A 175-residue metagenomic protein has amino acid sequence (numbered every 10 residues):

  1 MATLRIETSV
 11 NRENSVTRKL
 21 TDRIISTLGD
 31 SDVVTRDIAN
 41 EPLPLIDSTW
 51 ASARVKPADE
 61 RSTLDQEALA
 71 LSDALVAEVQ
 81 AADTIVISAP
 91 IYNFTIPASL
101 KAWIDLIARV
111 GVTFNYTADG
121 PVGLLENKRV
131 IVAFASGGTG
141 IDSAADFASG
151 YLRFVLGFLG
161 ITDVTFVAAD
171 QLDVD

Functional and structural regions predicted by a protein language model:
M1-A89, F94-D105, R109: N-terminal beta1-alpha1-beta2 submodule of the flavodoxin-like/Rossmannoid cofactor-binding fold
A2, D32, K128-V130, T162-D163: Residues at the starts of beta-strands that form the adenosine-phosphate
T8, A135, A169: Cofactor-binding loop segments of dinucleotide-utilizing enzymes, especially the Rossmann-like FAD- and NAD(P)+-binding
I85, V130-I131: Short, well-ordered beta-strand core segments
I96, T139-I141: Short, solvent-exposed loop/turn segments at secondary-structure junctions
I107-G123: Short, acidic/small-residue loops that bind anionic groups at enzyme active sites
P121-N127, L159: Short, conserved loop/helix-junction motifs that constitute active-site signature segments in enzyme catalytic cores
D142-D175: Glycine-rich phosphate/pyrophosphate-binding loop and the adjoining helix
